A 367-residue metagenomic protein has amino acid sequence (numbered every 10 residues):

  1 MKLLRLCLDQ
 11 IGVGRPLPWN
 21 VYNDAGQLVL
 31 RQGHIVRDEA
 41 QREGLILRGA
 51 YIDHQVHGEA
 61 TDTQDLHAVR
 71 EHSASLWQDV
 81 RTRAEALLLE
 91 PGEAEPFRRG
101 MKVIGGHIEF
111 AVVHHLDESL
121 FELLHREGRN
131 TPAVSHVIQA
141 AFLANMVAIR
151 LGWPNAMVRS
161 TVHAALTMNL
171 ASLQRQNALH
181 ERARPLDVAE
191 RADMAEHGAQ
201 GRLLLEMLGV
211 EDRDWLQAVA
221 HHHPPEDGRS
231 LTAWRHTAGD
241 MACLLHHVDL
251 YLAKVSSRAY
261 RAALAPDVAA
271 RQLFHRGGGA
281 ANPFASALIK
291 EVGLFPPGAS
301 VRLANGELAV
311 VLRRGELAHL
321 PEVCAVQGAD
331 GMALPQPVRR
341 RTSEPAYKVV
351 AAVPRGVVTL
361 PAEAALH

Functional and structural regions predicted by a protein language model:
M1-K102, A346-H367: Membrane-cytosol interface segments
L28-I35, A40-G44, A50-Q55, L308-R313 (+1 more regions): Charged substrate- and nucleic-acid-binding regions of tRNA-handling and nucleotidyl-transfer enzymes, centered on
T61-A195, R202, E206-G209: Acidic/His-rich, divalent-metal-binding segments that scaffold phosphate/diphosphate chemistry
E95-R99, V248, L252, S257 (+1 more regions): Hydrophobic alpha-helical segments characteristic of transmembrane helices
E127-V137, S160, W234-T237, M241 (+2 more regions): Conserved phosphate/pyrophosphate-binding and hydrolysis machinery centered on Walker-type P-loop NTPases, extending
A165, L205-H246, Y260-R261, Q272-G278 (+1 more regions): Histidine/acidic-rich helix-loop-helix segments that form or flank divalent-metal centers in metalloenzyme catalytic
M194-H197, D240-S256, A263-Q272: Active-site-proximal alpha-helical segments within enzyme catalytic domains
E316-H367: Glycine-rich, small/acidic residue-mixed loop/short-helix segments
